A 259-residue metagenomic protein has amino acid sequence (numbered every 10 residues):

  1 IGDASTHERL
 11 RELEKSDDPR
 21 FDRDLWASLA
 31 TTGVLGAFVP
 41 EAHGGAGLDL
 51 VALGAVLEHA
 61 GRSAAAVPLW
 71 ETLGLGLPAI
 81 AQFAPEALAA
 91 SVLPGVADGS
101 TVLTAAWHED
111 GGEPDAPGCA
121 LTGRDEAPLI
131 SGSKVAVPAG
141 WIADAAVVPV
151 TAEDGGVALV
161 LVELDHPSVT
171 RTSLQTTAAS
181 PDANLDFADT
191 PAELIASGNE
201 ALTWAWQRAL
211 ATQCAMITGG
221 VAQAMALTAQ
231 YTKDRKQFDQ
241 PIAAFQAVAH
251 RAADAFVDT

Functional and structural regions predicted by a protein language model:
I1, V56, P85, V148 (+3 more regions): Residue-level signal for inorganic ion chemistry
I1-P68: Amphipathic, small/basic residue-rich leader segments at the start of a protein or domain
E12, A65-A87: N-terminal glycine-rich flavin-associated loop
G47-V56, A97, D115-G118, P191: Structural signature of FAD isoalloxazine-binding scaffolds in flavoprotein oxidoreductases
R62, V169-D258: Glycine-rich beta->alpha junctions and the first turn(s) of the following alpha-helix
D98-D110: A short, Trp-centered hydrophobic/proline-enriched beta-strand micro-motif
A106, A127, S133-R171: A short core secondary-structure module
D115-S131: Cytochrome P450 C-terminal beta-domain/meander region
